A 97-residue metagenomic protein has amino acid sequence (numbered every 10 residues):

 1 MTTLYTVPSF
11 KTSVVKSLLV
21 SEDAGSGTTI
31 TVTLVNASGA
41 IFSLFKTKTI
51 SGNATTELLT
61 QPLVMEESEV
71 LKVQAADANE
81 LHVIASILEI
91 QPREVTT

Functional and structural regions predicted by a protein language model:
M1-S13, S17, Q74-T97: C-terminal interaction-tip segments
F10, N53, E67-S68: Tight coil/turn sites that cap or link beta-strands
V20-G25, A76: Short solvent-exposed strand-capping/beta-turn motif centered on an Asx-Ser/Thr pair
G25-K48: Short, surface-exposed beta-strand/strand-loop-strand elements in extracellular ectodomains
K48-T55: Short proline/glycine- and polar residue-rich coil/turn motifs
T55-P62: Exposed aromatic-hydrophobic patches
P62-E80: Noncatalytic modules at the cell exterior or secretory-pathway interfaces, chiefly beta-strand-rich lectin/adhesion
